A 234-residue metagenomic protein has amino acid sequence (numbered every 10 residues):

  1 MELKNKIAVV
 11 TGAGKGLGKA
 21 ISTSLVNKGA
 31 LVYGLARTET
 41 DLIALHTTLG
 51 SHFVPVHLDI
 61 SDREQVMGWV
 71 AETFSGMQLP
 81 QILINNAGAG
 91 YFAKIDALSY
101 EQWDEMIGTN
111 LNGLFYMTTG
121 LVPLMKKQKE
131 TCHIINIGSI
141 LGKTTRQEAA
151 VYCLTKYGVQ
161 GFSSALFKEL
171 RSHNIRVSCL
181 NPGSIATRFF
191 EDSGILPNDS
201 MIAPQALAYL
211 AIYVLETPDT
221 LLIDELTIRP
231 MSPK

Functional and structural regions predicted by a protein language model:
I7, G14-K15: Conserved glycine-rich cofactor-binding loop
K28-I43: Conserved glycine-rich Rossmann-like NAD(P)H-binding loop of the short-chain dehydrogenase/reductase
H57-G68, Y100: The beta1-alpha1 cofactor-binding region of Rossmann-like NAD(H)/NADP(H)-dependent oxidoreductases
K94-I95, S99-I107: Substrate-binding pocket helix/loop in short-chain dehydrogenase/reductase
T118, T155: Active-site helix of classical SDR
S139: Residue(s) in the substrate-gating loop at a strand-loop-helix junction that position the organic substrate next
I175, C179-L180, L196-K234: C-terminal helical subdomain
